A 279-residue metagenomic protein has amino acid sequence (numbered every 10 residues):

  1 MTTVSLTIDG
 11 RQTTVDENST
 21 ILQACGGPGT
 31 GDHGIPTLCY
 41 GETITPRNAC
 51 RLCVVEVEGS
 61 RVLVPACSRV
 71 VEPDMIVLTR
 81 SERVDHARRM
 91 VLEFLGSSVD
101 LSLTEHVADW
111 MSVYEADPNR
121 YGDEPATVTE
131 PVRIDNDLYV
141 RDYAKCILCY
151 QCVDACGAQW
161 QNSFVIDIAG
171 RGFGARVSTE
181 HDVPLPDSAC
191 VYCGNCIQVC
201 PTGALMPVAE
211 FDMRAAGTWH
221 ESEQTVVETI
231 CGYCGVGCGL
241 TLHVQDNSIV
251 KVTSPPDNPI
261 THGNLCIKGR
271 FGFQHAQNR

Functional and structural regions predicted by a protein language model:
V4, G10-P73, H86-A87: N-terminal cofactor/phosphate-binding cores enriched in small/glycine residues, especially glycine-rich loops such as
D9-R11, R141-D142: Extended, non-catalytic structural segments that build the interaction scaffolds of large macromolecular assemblies
G34-P36, L205-R214, H243, I249-K251: Acidic/polar loop patches that form or flank catalytic/metal-binding clefts of enzymes that bind anionic ligands
R51-V54, S60-Y192, I197-Q198, G203-I230: Fe-S ferredoxin-like electron-transfer domains and their immediately adjacent linker/connector regions across
G122, H243-R279: Cofactor-/ligand-binding subdomain signature composed of acidic, glycine-rich, tryptophan-containing flexible loops
E223-P255: Catalytic and ligand-binding motifs that coordinate phosphates/metal ions in nucleic-acid-processing enzymes
